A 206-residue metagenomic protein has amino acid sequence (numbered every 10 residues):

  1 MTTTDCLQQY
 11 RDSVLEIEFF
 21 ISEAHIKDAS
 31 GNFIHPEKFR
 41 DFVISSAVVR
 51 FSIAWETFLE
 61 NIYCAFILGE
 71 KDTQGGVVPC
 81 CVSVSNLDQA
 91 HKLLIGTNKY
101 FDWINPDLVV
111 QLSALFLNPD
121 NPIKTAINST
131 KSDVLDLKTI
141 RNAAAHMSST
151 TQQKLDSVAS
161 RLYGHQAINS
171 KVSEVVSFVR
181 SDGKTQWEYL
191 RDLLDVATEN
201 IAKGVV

Functional and structural regions predicted by a protein language model:
M1-I53: Charged alpha-helical initiation segments
T2, H165-V206: A cross-kingdom marker of C-terminal helix-rich interaction/assembly modules
Q9-D12, E16, R50, A54 (+5 more regions): Charged, amphipathic alpha-helical oligomerization/scaffolding segments
I21-A24, D28, L94, F101 (+1 more regions): Short, flexible helical or helix-coil boundary motifs
R40-V43, A47-L137: Helix-loop junctions and short alpha-helical segments
W55-E70, A145-L155, T198-V206: Long, hydrophobic, amphipathic alpha-helical segments used as structural scaffolds
I67-L87, Q152-V176: Short, charged amphipathic alpha-helical segments flanked by flexible coils
S129-D156: Histidine-centered, metal-coordinating catalytic motifs and their short helical/loop contexts
